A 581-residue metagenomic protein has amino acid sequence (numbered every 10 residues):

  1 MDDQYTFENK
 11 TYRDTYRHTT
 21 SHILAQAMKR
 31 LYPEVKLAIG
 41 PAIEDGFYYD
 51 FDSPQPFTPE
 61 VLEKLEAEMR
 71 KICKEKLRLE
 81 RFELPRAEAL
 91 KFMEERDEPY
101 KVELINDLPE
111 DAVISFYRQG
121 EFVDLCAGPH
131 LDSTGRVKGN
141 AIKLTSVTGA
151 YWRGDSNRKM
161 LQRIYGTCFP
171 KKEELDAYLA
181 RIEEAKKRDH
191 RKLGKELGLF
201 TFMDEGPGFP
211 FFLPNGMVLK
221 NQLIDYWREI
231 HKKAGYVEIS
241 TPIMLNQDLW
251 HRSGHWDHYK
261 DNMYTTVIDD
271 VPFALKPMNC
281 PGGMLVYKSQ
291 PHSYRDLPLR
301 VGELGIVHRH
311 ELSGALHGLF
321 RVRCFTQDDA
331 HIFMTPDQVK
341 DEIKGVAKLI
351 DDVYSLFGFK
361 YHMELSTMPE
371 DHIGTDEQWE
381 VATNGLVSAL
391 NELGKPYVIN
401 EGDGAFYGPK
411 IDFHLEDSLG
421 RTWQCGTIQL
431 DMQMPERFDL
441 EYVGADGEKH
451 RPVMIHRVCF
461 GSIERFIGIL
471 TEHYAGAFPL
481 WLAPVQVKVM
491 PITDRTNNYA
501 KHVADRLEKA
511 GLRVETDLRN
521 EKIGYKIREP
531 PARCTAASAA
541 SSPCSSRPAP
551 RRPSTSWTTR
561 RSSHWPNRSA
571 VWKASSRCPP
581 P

Functional and structural regions predicted by a protein language model:
M1-K36, E44, D50-P531: NTP/phosphate- and nucleic-acid-binding module
P41: Structural signature of FAD isoalloxazine-binding scaffolds in flavoprotein oxidoreductases
P531-P581: Conserved C-terminal alpha-helix-loop-beta "cap" of PLP-dependent enzymes that closes/shapes the active-site mouth
